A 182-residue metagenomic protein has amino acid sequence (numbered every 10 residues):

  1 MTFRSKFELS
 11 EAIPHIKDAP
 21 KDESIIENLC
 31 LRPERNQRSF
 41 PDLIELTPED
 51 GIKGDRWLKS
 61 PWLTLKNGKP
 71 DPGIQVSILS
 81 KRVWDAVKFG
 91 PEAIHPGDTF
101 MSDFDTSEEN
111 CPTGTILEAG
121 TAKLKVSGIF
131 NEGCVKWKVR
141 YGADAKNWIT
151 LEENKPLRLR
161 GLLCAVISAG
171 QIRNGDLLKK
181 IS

Functional and structural regions predicted by a protein language model:
M1-S182: Metal-cofactor-dependent catalytic cores
